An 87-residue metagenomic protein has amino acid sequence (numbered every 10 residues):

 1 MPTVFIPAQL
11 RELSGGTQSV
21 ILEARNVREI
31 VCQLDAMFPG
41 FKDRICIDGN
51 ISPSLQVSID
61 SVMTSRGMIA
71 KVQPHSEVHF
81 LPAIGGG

Functional and structural regions predicted by a protein language model:
M1-G86: Ubiquitin-like/PB1-type beta-grasp interaction modules and other compact soluble beta-rich domains
